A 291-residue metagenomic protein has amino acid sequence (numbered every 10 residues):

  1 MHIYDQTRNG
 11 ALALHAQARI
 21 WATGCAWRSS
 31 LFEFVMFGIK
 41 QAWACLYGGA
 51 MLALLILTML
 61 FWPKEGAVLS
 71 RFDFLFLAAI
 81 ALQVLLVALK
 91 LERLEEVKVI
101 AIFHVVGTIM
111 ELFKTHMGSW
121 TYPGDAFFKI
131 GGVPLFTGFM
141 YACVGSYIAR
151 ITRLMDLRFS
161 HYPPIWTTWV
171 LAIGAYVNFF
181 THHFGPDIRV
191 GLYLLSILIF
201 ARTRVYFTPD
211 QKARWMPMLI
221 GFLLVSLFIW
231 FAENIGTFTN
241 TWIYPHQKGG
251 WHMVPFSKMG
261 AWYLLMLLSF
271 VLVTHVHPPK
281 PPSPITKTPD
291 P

Functional and structural regions predicted by a protein language model:
M1-P291: Aromatic-rich, lipid-facing transmembrane alpha helices and their immediate juxtamembrane interface loops in integral
